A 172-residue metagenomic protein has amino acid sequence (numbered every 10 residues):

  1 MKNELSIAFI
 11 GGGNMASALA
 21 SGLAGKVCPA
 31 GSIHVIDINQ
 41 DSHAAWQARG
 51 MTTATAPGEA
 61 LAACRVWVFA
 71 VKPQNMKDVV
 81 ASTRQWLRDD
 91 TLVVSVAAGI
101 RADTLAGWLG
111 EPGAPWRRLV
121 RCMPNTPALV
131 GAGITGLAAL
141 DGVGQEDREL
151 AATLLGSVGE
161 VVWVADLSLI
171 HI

Functional and structural regions predicted by a protein language model:
M1-T55, E59, A132: NAD(P)+-binding Rossmann beta1-loop-alpha1 motif at the extreme N-terminus of oxidoreductases
C28-P29, R88, G110, G156: Short conserved AdoMet
H34, A128-W163: Short beta-strand and adjoining strand-loop segment in the mid-core of the Rossmann-like NAD(P)-dependent dehydrogenase
A48-G50, L109-P115, S157: Short, structured coil segments at secondary-structure junctions
G50, C64, D90, V158-G159: Short, well-ordered alpha-helix to beta-strand connector turns
P57-F69, P73-L137: Rossmann-like NAD(P)(H) cofactor-binding subdomain of soluble oxidoreductases
I170-I172: Conserved small/polar residues in nucleotide/adenosyl-binding loops
